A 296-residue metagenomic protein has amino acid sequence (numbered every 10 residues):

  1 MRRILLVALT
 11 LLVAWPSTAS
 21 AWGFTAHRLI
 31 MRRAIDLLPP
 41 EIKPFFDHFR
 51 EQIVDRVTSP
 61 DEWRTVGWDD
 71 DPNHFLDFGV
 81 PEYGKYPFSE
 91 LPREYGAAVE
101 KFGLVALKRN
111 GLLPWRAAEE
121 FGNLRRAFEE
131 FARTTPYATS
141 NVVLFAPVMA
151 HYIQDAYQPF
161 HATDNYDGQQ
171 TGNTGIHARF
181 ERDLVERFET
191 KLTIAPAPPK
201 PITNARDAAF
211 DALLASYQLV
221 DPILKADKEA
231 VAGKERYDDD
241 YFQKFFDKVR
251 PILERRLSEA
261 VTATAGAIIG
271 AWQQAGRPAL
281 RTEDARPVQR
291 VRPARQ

Functional and structural regions predicted by a protein language model:
M1-L6: Bacterial N-terminal signal peptides that target proteins for export
V7-W15: Bacterial N-terminal signal peptides
S17-V148, A162-S258, T262-Q296: N-terminal, motif-rich segments that launch catalysis or mediate targeting to/interaction with membranes, typified by
V148, Y152, A156-Q158: Catalytic glutamate of the conserved HExxH
